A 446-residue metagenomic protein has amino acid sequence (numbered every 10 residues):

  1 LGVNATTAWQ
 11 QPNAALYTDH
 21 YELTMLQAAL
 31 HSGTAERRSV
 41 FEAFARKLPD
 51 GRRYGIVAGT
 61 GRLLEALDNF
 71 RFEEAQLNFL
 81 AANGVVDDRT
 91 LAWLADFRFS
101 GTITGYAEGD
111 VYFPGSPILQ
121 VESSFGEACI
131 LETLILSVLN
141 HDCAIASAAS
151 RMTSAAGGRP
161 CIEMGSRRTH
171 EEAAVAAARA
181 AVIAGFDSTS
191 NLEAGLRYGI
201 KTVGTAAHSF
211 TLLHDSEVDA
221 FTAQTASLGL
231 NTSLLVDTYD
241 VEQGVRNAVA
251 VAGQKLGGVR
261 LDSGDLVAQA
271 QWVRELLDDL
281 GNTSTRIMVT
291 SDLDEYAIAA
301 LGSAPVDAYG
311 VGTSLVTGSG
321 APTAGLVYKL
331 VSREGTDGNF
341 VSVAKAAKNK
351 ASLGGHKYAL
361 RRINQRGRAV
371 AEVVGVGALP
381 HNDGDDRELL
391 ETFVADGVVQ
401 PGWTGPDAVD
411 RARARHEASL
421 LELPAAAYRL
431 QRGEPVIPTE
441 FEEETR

Functional and structural regions predicted by a protein language model:
L1-S227, L330-R446: Ordered alpha/beta subdomains of enzyme catalytic regions
S209-Q365: Glycine-rich phosphate/ribose-binding loops and adjacent secondary-structure elements that form binding surfaces
